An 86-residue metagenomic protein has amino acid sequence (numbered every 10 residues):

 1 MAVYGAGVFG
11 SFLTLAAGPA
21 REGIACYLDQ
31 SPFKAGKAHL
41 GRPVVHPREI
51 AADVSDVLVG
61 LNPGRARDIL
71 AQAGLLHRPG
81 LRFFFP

Functional and structural regions predicted by a protein language model:
M1-P86: Hydrophobic, well-ordered beta-alpha structural blocks that scaffold small-molecule cofactor pockets
